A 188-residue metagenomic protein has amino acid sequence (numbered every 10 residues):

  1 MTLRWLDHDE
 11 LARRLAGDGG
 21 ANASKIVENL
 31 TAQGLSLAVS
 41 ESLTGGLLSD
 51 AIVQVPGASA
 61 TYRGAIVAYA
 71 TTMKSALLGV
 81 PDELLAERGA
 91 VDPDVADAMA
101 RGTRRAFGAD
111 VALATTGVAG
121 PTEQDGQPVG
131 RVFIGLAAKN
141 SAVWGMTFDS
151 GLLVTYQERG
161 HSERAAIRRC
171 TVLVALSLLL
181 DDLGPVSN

Functional and structural regions predicted by a protein language model:
M1-N188: Short alpha-helical segments enriched in small residues
